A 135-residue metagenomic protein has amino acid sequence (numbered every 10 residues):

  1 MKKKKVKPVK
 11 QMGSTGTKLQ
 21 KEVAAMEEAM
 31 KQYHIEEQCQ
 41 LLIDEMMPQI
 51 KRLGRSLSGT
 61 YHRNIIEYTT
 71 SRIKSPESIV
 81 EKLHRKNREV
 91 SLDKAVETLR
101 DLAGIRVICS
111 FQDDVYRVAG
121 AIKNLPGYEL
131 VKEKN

Functional and structural regions predicted by a protein language model:
K2-N135: Nucleic-acid processing machinery
